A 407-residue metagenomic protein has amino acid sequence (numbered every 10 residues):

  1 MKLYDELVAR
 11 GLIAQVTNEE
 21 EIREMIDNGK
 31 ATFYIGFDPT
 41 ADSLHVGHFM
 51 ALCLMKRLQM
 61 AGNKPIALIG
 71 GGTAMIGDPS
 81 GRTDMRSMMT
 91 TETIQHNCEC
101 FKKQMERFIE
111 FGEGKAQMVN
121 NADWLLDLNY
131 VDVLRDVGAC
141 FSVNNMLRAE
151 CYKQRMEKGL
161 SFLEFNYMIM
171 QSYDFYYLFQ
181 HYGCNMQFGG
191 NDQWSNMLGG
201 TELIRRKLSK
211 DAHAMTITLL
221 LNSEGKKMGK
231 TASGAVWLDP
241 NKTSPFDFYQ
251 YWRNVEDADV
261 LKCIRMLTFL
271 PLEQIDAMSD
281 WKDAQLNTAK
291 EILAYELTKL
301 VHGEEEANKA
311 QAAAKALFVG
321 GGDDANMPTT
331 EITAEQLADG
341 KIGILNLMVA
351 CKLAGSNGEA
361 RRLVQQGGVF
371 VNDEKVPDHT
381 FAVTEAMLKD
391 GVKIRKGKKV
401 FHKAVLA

Functional and structural regions predicted by a protein language model:
M1-Q193, L198-T201, L208-H213, K226 (+1 more regions): NTP-dependent nucleotidyl-transfer catalytic core
I204-A407: Conserved nucleotide- and phosphate/pyrophosphate-binding catalytic cores in adenylate/nucleotidyl-handling enzymes
